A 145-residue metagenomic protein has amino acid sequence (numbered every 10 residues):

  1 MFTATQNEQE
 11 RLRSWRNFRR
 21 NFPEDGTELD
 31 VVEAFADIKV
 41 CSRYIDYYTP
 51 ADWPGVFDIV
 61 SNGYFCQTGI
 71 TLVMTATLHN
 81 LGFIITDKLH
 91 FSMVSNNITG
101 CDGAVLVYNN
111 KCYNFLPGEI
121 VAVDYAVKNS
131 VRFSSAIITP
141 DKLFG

Functional and structural regions predicted by a protein language model:
M1-G145: A structural boundary/capping signal
